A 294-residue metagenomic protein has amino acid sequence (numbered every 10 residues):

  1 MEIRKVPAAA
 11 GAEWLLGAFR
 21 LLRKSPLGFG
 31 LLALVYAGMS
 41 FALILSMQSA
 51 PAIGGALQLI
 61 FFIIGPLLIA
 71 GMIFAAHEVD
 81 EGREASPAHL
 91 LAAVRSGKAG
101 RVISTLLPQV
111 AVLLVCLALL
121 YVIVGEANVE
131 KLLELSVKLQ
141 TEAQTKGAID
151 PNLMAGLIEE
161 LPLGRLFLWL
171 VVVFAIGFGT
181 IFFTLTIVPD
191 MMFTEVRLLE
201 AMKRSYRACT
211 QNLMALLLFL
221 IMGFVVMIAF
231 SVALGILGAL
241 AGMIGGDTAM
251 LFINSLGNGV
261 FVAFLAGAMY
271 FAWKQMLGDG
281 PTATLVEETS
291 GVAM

Functional and structural regions predicted by a protein language model:
M1-M294: Hydrophobic alpha-helical membrane segments
